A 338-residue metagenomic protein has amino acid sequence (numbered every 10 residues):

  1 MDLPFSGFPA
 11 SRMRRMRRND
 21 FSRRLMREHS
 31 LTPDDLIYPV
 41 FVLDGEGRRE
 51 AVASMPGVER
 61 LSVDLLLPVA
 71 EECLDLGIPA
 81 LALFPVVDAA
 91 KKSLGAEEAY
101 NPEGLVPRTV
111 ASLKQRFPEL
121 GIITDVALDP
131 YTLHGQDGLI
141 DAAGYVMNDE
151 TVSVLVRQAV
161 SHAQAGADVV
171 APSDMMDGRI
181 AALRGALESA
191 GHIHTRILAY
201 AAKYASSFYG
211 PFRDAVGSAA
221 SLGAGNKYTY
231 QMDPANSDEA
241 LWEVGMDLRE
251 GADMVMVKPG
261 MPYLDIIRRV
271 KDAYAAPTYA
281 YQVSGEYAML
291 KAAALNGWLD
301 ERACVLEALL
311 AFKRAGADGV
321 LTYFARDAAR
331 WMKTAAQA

Functional and structural regions predicted by a protein language model:
D2-G7, S11, N19, T32-I37 (+1 more regions): Alpha/beta enzyme core
R12, R27-E28: N-terminal intrinsically disordered, cationic/polar leader segments that include organellar targeting peptides
S22: N-terminal [4Fe-4S]-dependent radical SAM core
